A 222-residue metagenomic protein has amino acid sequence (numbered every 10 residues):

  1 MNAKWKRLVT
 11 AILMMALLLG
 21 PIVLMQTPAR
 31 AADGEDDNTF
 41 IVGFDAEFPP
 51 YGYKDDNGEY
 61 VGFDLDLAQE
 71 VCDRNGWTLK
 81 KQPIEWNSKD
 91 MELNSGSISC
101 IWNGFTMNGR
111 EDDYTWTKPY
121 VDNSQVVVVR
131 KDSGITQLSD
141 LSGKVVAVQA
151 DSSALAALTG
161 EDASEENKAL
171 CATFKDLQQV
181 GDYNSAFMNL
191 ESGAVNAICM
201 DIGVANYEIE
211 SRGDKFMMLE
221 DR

Functional and structural regions predicted by a protein language model:
N2-L13: Bacterial N-terminal signal peptides that target proteins for export
L19-E35: Sec-dependent signal peptide cleavage junction
T39-I41, K144-V145: Residues that mark the start of a beta-strand
I41, S99-C100, N196-A197: Short, Asp-centered acidic motifs that coordinate Mg2+ and/or phosphate in catalytic or ligand-binding sites
A46-P49, G58-D73, F105, N123-Y183 (+1 more regions): Bilobed "Venus flytrap"/periplasmic-binding protein-like clamshell domains and structurally analogous long
P50-K54, R110-D112: A short acidic, helix-capping loop that chelates divalent metal ions and anchors anionic groups
L65, Q69, T78-D140, M217: Acidic, polar ligand-binding/catalytic clefts
N87-M91, G104-D113, A157-E161, N184 (+1 more regions): A ligand-binding cleft/hinge motif common to bilobed small-molecule-binding domains
